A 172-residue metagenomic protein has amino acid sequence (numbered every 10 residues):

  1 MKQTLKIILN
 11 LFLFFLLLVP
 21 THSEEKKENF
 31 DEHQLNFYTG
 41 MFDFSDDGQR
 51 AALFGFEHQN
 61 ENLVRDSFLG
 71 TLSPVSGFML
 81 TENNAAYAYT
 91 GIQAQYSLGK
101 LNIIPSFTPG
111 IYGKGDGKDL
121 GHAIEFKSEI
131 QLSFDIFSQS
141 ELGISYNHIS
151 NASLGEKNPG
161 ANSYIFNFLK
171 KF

Functional and structural regions predicted by a protein language model:
M1-F30: Cleavable N-terminal export/targeting peptides
T21-E32, D46, N62-L72, S97-I103 (+1 more regions): Short loop/turn motifs that connect adjacent beta-strands in outer-membrane beta-barrel proteins
Q34-D43, L69-T81, I104-I111, S145-S150: Transmembrane beta-strand segments that form the barrel wall of outer-membrane beta-barrel proteins
F42-A52, F78-Y89, G115-A123, S153-A161: Solvent-exposed loop/turn segments connecting transmembrane beta-strands in outer-membrane beta-barrel proteins
R50-F56, P159-F172: Outer-membrane beta-barrel "beta-signal"
F54-H58, T90-I92, I130, F166: Membrane-embedded beta-strands of outer-membrane beta-barrel proteins, especially the hydrophobic/small aromatic
H58-N60, A94-Y96, F134, H148 (+1 more regions): Residue-level signature of outer-membrane beta-barrel architecture
N83-F107: Helix-adjacent hinge/juxtasegments
